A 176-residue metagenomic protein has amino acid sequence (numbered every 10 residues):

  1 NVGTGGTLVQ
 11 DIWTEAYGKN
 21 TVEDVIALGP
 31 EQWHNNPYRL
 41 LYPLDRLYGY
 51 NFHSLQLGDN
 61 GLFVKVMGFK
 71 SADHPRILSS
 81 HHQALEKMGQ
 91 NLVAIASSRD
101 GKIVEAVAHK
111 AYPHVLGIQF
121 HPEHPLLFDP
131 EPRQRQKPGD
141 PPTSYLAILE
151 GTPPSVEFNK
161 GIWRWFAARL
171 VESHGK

Functional and structural regions predicted by a protein language model:
N1-G3: A phosphate-binding catalytic loop at a beta-strand-loop-alpha-helix junction that coordinates phosphoryl groups
G5-Q10: Post-Walker A helix-loop "phosphate-sensing" segment adjacent to the P-loop in P-loop NTPases
W13, Y17-G18, D24-K176: Amide-donor transfer/coupling interface in amidating biosynthetic enzymes
